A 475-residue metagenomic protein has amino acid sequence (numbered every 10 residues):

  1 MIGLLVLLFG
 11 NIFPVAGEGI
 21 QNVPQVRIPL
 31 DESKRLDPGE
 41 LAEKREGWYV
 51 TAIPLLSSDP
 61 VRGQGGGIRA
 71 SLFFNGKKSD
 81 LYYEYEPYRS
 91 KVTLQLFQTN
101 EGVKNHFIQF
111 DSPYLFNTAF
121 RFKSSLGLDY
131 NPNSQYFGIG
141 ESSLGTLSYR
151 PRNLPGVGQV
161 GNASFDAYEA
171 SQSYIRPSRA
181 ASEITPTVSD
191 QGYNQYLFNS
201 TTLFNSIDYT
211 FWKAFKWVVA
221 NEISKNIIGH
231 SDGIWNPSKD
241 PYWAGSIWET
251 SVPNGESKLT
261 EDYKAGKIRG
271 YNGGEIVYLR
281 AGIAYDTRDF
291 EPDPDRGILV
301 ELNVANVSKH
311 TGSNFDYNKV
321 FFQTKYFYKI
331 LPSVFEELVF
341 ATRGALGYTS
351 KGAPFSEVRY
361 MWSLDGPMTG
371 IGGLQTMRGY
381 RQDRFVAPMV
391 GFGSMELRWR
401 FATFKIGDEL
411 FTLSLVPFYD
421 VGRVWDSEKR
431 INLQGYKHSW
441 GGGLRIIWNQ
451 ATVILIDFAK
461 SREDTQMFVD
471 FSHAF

Functional and structural regions predicted by a protein language model:
P38-Y49, G76-R89, L115-F122, T210-W217 (+6 more regions): Short loop/turn motifs that connect adjacent beta-strands in outer-membrane beta-barrel proteins
A42-T51, L56-E275, Q375, A459-F475: Gram-negative/organellar outer-membrane beta-barrel architecture
Y49-S58, P87-Q98, I298-S308, M377-R384 (+3 more regions): Transmembrane beta-strand segments that form the barrel wall of outer-membrane beta-barrel proteins
V50, G66-I68, K104-I108, N199-N205 (+8 more regions): Hydrophobic, lipid-facing positions within transmembrane beta-strands of outer-membrane proteins
A52-P54, V92-L96, F122-L126, W217-N221 (+8 more regions): Membrane-embedded beta-strand positions of outer-membrane beta-barrel proteins
S57, F73-N75, D111-L115, S206-W212 (+6 more regions): Structural signature of outer-membrane beta-barrel channels/translocons
D59, F73-K77, F97-E101, L115 (+10 more regions): Sequence/structural signature of outer-membrane beta-barrel proteins
Y263-R269, I276-I406: C-terminal outer-membrane beta-barrel translocator/porin domains of Gram-negative envelope proteins and their
